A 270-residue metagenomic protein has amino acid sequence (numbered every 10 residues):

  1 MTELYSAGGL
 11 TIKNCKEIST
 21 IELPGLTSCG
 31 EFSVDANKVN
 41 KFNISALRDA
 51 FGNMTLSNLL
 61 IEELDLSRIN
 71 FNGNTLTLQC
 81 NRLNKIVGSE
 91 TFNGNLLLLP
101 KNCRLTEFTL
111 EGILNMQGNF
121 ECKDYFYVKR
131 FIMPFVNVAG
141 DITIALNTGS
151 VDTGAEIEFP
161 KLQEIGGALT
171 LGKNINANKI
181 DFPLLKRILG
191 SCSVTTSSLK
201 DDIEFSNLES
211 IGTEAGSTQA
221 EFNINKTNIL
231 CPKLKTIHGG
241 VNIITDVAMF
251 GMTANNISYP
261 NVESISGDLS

Functional and structural regions predicted by a protein language model:
E3-I18, G25-N40, A46-E62, R68-N84 (+8 more regions): Concave beta-strand-loop units of leucine-rich repeat
